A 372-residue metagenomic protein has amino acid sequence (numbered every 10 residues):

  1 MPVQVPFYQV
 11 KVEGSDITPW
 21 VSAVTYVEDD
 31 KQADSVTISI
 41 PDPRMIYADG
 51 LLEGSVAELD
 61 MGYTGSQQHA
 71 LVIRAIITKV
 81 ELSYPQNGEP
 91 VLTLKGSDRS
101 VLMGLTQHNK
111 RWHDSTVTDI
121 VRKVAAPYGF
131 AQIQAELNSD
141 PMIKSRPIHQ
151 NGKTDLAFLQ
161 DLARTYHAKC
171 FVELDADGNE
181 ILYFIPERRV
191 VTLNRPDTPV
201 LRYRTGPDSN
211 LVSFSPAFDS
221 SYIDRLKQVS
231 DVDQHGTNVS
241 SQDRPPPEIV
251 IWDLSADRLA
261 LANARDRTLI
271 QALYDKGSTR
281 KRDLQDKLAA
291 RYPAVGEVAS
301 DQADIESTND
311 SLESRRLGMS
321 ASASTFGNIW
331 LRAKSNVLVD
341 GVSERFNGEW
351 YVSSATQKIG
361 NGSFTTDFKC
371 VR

Functional and structural regions predicted by a protein language model:
M1-Q4, Q67-Q68, I133-N138, I148: Interface-prone segments of viral and bacterial extracellular assemblies
M1-T106: Assembly/oligomerization scaffold segments
F7, V36-D42, G96, Q107-Q134 (+4 more regions): Amphipathic, non-transmembrane alpha-helical segments in extracytoplasmic/periplasmic proteins
A23-L52, G206-R372: An acidic/polar, Gly/Ser/Thr-rich interaction patch typically located in mid-to-C-terminal regions of proteins
I40-P43, S97-S100, F184-V190, V371-R372: Secondary-structure transition/turn motif
E58-L59, A75-I76, E81-L82, G104-Q107 (+6 more regions): Ser/Thr/Pro/Gly-biased, low-complexity, turn-/loop-rich segments that often occur immediately after N-terminal
E81-G96, L182, K358-V371: Short, solvent-exposed secondary-structure boundary/capping segments
V91, D98, A135-S213, A217-D219: Short beta-strand-centered interaction patches in the first periplasmic/extracellular domains of large envelope
